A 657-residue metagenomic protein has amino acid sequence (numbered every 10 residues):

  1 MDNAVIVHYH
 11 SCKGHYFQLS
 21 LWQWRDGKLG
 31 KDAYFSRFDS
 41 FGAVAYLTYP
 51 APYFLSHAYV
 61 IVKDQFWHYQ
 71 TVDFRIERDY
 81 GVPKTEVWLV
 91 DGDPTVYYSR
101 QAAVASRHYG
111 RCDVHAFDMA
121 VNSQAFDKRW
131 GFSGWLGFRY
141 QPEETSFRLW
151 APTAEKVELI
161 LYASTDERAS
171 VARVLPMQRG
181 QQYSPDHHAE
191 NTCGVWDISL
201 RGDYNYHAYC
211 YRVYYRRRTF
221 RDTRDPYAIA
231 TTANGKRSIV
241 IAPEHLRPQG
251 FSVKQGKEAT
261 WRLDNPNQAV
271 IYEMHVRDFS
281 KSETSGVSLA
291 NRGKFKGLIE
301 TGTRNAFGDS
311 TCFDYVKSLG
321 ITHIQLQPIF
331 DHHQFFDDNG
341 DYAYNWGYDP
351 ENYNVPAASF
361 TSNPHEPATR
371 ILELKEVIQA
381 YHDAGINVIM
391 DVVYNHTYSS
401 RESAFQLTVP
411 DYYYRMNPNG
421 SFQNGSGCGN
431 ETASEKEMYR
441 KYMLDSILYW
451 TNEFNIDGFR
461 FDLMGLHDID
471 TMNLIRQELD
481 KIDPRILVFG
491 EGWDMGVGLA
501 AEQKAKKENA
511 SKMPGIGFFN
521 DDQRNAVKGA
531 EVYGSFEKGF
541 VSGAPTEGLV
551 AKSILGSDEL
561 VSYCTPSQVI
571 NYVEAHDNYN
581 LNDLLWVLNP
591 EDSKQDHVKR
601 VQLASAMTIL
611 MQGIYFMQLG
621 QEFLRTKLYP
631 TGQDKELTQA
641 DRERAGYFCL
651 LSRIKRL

Functional and structural regions predicted by a protein language model:
M1-K13, D39-S146, H188-E273, D278-G297: The feature marks proteins involved in alpha-glucan
Y9-K13, W150-T153, G202, P328 (+1 more regions): Non-cytosolic beta-sheet module surface loops
K13-F17, A151-V157, D577: Short proline/glycine-enriched turn/loop motifs at strand-loop junctions of beta-rich domains
L29-F38, V171-G194, I198: Short, surface-exposed loop motifs enriched in S/T, G, D/E and P with embedded aromatic residues
L149, A154-L175: Beta-strand-rich binding/interaction modules
I241-L246, R476-K655: Conserved alpha/beta catalytic core and glycan-binding cleft of carbohydrate-active enzymes
V270-Y272, I324-L326, V388-M390, F459 (+3 more regions): Hydrophobic faces of well-ordered beta-strands that scaffold small-molecule active sites in alpha/beta enzyme cores
H275-F454, T471-D483, L487: Substrate-binding/active-site clefts of carbohydrate-active enzymes
